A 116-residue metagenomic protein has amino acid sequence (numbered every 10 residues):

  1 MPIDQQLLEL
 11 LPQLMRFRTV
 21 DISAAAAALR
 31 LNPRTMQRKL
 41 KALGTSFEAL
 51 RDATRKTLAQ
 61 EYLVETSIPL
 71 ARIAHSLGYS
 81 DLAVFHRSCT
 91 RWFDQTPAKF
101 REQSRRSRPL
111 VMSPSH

Functional and structural regions predicted by a protein language model:
M1-V111, H116: Extended mid-to-C-terminal alpha-helical interaction segments
